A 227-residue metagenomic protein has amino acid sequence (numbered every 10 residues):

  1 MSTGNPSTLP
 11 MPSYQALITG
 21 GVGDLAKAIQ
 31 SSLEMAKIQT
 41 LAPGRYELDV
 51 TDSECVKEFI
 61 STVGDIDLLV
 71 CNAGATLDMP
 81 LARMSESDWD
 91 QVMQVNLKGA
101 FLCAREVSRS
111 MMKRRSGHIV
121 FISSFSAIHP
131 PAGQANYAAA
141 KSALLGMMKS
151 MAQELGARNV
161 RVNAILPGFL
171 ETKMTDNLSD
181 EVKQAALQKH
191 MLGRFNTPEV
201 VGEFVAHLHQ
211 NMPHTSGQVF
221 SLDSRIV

Functional and structural regions predicted by a protein language model:
S2, H129, S216-V227: Short C-terminal tail/terminal secondary-structure segment of NAD(P)H-dependent dehydrogenase/reductase domains
P80-L81, D88-D90, T175, A186: Substrate-binding pocket helix/loop in short-chain dehydrogenase/reductase
A104, A140, M148: Active-site helix of classical SDR
R109, Q153-A157: Alpha-helical segment proximal to the catalytic Tyr-Lys
S124: Residue(s) in the substrate-gating loop at a strand-loop-helix junction that position the organic substrate next
G156, R161, H214-G217: Short, small/polar-rich loop/turn modules that mediate ligand/substrate recognition or access, typified
R194-L222: C-terminal substrate-recognition "lid" of short-chain dehydrogenase/reductases
